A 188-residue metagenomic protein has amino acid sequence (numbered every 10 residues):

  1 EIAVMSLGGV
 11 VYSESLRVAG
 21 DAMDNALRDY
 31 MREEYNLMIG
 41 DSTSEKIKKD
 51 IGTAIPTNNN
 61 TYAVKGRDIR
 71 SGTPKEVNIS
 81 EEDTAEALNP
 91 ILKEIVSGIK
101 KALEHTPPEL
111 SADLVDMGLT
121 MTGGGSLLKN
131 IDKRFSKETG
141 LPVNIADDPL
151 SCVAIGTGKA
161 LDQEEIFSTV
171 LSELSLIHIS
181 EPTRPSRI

Functional and structural regions predicted by a protein language model:
E1-M5: Short beta-strand scaffold segments in enzyme catalytic cores
S6-N89: Phosphate-binding glycine-rich/basic clefts of nucleotide- and phosphate-handling proteins, predominantly
G9-V11, A112-M117, T139-P142: Short, surface-exposed connector motifs at secondary-structure boundaries
L27, I99, M121, T157: Residue-level signature of catalytic and energy-coupling elements of molecular machines, predominantly ATP/GTP-dependent
P56, S111-F135: Glycine-rich phosphate-binding loops at beta-strand->alpha-helix junctions
A87-L114, A160-Q163: Phosphate/ATP-binding catalytic cores across multiple sugar-kinase/actin-like superfamilies, primarily ASKHA
K133-G158, F167, L174: Conserved phosphate-binding/catalytic loops in two-lobed NTP-binding clefts
S175-I188: Residue-level detector of conserved catalytic or cofactor/ligand-binding positions in enzyme active sites
